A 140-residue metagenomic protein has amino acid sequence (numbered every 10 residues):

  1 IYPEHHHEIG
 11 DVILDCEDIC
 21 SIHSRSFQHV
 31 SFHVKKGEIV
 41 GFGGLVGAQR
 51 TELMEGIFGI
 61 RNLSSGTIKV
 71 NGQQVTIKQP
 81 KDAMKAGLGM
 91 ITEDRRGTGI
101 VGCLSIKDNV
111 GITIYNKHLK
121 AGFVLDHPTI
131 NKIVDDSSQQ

Functional and structural regions predicted by a protein language model:
I1-Q140: Glycine-rich phosphate-binding loops of nucleotide-dependent enzymes
